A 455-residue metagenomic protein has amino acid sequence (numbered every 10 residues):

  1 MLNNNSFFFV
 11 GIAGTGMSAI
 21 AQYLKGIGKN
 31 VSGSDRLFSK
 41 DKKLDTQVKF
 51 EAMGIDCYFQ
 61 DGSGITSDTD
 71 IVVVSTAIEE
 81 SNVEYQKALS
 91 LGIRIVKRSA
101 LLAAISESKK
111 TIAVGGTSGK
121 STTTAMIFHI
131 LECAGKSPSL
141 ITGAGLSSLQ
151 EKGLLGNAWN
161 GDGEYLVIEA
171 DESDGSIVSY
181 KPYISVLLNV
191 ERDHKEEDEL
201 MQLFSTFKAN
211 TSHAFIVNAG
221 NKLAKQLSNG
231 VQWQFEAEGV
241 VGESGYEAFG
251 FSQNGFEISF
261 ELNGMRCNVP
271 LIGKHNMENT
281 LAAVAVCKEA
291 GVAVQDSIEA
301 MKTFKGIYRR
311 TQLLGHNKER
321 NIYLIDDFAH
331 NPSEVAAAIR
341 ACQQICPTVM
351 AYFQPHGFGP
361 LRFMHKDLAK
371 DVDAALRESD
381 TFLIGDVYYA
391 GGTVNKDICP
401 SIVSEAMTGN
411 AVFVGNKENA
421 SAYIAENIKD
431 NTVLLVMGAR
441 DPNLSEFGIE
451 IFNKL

Functional and structural regions predicted by a protein language model:
M1-C57, D68, V72, I93 (+4 more regions): ATP-dependent carboxylate-amine ligase
N4, Y23-K29, G64-S67, T76 (+3 more regions): Phosphate-binding loop of NTP-binding sites
G54, K152, D162, L262-G264: Residue-level detection of beta-strand-connecting loop/turn positions
Y58-D61, V96-A100, I141, N218-A219 (+5 more regions): Beta-strand->loop->alpha-helix junctions that form or flank phosphate-binding loops in nucleotide-handling enzymes
S108-K110, E261-V269, G315-I322: Glycine/charged-rich beta-loop-alpha catalytic/anionic-binding loops adjacent to active sites
S176-Y180, S252, A375: Short glycine/proline-enriched loop/turn "hinge" motifs that connect secondary-structure elements and lie
I216, E257-L262: Short polybasic amphipathic segments
H275-T280: Short acidic alpha-helix initiation/capping motifs at coil-to-helix transition points, especially at protein N-termini
